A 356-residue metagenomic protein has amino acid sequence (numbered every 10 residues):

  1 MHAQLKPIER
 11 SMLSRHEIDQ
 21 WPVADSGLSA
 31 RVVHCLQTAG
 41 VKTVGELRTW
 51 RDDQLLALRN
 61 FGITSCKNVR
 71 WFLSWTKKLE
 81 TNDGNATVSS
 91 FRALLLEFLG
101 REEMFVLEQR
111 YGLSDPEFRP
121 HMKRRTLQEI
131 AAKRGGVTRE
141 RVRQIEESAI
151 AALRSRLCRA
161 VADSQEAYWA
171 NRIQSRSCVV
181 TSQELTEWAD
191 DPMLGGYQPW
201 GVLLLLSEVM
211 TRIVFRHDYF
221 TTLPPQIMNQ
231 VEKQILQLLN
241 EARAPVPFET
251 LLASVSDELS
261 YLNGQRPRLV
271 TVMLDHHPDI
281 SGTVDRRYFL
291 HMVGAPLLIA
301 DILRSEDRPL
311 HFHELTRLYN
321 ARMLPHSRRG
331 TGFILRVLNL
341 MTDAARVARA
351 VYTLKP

Functional and structural regions predicted by a protein language model:
M1-G84, G100-R101: Compact, charge-rich alpha-helical regulatory domains located at protein termini
K42, Q174-T181, L239-P247, L303-E314 (+1 more regions): Short capping segments at the starts of secondary-structure elements
R51, V69-L73, I145-L153, L157 (+2 more regions): DNA major-groove recognition helix of helix-turn-helix
W71, E80-A86, R154-N171, V214-H217 (+2 more regions): Short Lys/Arg-enriched helix C-cap and helix-to-coil transition segments that create basic nucleic-acid-contact patches
F98-R125: Short amphipathic alpha helix immediately N-terminal
R119-G135, V142: Short alpha-helical "recognition helix" segments of helix-turn-helix
T181-D190, T250-S256, E314-N320: A short acidic, leucine-rich amphipathic alpha-helix
P199-Q234, L238, Q265-D301, E306 (+2 more regions): Charged low-complexity interaction tracts in eukaryotic proteins
